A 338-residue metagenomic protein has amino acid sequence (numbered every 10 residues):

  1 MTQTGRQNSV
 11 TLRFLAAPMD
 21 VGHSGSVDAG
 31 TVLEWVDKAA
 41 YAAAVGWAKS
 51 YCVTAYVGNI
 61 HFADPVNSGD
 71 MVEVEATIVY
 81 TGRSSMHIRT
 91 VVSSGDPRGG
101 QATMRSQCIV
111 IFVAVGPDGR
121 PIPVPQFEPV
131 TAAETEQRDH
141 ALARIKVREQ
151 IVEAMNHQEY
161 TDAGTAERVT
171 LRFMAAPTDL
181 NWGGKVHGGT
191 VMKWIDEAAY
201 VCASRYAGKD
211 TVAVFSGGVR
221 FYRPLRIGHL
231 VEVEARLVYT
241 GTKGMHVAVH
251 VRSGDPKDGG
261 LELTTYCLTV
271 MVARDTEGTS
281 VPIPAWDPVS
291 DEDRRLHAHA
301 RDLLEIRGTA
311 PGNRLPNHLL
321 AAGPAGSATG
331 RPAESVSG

Functional and structural regions predicted by a protein language model:
M1-D28, F127, A141-W194, C202-G208 (+1 more regions): Catalytic strand-loop segment that frames the active site of acyl-thioester-processing enzymes
M1-M71, A102, A285-P288, L303-I306 (+2 more regions): Hydrophobic, helix-prone linear segments
Q3-L12, V66-S68, V79-Q150, I227 (+1 more regions): HotDog/MaoC-like acyl-thioester-processing domains
T11, V57, T170, T211 (+2 more regions): Short coil/loop residues immediately preceding or within conserved phosphate-binding loops of NTP-utilizing enzyme
G30-S50, G189-T211: Active-site helix/loop of acyl-thioester processing domains in fatty-acid/polyketide metabolism, spanning hotdog-fold
D37-K38, A176, H187, E197 (+3 more regions): Catalytic cores of nucleotide-enabled group-transfer and carboxylate-activating enzymes in metabolic and assembly-line
T54-E73, S93-R98, S106, V212-R223 (+2 more regions): A cross-kingdom feature marking solvent-exposed beta-strand/loop segments within repeated, beta-rich binding/scaffold
